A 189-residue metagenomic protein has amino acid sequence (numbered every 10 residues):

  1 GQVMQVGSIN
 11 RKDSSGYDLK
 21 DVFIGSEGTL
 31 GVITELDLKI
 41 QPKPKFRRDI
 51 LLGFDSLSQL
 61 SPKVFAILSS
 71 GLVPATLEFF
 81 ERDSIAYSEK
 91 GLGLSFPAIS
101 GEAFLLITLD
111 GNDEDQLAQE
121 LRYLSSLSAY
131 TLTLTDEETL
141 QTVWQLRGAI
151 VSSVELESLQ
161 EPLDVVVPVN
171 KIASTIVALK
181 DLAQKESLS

Functional and structural regions predicted by a protein language model:
G1-E78: FAD-binding subdomain of flavoenzyme oxidoreductases
L38, P42, G53-S189: C-terminal substrate-recognition/cap domain of FAD-linked oxidoreductases
